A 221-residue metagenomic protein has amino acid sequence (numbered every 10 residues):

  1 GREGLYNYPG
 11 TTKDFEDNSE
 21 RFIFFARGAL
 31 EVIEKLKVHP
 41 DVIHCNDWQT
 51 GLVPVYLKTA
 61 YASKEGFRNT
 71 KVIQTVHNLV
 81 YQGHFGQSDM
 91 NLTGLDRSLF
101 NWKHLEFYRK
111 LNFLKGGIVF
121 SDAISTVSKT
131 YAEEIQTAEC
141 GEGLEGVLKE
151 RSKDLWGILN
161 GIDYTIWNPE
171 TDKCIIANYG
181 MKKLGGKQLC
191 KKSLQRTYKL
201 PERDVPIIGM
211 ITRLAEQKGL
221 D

Functional and structural regions predicted by a protein language model:
G1-D221: Catalytic cores of nucleotide-sugar-dependent glycosyltransferases that transfer UDP/GDP/TDP-activated
